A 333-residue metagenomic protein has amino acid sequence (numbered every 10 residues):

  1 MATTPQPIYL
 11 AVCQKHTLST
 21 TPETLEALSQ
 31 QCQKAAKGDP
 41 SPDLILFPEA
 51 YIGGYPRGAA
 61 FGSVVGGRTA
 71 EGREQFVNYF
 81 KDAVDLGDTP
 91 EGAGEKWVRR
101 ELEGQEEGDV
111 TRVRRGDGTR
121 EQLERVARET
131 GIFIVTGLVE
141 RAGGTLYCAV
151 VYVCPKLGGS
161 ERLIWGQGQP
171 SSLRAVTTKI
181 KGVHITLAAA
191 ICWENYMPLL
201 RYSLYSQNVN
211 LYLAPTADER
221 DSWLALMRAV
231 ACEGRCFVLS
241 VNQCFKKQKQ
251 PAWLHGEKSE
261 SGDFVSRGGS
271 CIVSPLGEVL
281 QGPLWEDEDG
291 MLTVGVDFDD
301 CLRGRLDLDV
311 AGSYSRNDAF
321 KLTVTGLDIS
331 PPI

Functional and structural regions predicted by a protein language model:
A2-L44: N-terminal glycine-/serine-/threonine-rich phosphate-binding loop
H16, A59, L157, F245 (+1 more regions): A generic structural motif
A35-S63, R68, Q75, L86 (+9 more regions): Active-site beta-strand/loop signature of hydrolases that rely on acidic residues for catalysis
F61-G116, R120-A127: Eukaryotic helix-linker segments that join adjacent hydrophobic helices
T69, R112-N210, P215-A229: Active-site catalytic loop in hydrolytic enzyme cores
E121-I134, N195-L292: CN hydrolase (nitrilase-like) catalytic-core segments centered on the catalytic cysteine and neighboring Lys/Glu
P155-Q169, E288-L308: A short, polar/charged loop-to-alpha-helix boundary motif
D299-I333: A conserved C-terminal secondary-structure "cap"
